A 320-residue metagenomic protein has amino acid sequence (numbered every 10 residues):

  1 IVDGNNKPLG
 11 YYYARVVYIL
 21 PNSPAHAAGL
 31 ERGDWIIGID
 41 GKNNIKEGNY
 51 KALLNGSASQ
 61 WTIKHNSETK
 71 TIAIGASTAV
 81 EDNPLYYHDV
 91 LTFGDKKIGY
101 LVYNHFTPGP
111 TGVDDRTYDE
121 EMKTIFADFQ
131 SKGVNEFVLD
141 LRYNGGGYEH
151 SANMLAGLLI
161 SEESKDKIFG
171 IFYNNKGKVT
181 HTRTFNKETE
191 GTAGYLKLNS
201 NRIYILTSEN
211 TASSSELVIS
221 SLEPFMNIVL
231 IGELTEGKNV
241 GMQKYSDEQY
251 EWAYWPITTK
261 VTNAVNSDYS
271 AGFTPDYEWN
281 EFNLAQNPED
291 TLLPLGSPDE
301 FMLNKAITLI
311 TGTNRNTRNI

Functional and structural regions predicted by a protein language model:
I1-G38, K42-I45, Y100, P108: PDZ/PDZ-like domain segments forming the peptide/carboxylate-binding groove, activating on the N-terminal beta-strands
K7-G10, G29-E31, L53-N55, L91-D95 (+3 more regions): Extracellular/periplasmic catalytic domains that process cell-envelope and extracellular macromolecules
L9-A14, T117-E121, L198: Glycine-rich, flexible loop segments associated with nucleotide phosphate handling
A25, G33, W61, L101 (+2 more regions): Terminal peptide-recognition signature
D40-V134: C-terminal, low-ordered peptide segments at domain boundaries
G41, Y103, L141, S208-E209: Residues immediately flanking
L101, P108-D114, K123-T124, D128-E136 (+1 more regions): C-terminal "post-core" interaction segments
